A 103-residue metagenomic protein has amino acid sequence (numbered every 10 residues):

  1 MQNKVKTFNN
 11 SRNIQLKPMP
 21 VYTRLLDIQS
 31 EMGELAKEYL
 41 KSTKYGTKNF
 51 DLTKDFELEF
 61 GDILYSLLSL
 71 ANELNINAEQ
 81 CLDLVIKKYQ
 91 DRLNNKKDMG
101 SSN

Functional and structural regions predicted by a protein language model:
M1-F60, L64-N103: Flexible "arm" and connector segments at domain edges
